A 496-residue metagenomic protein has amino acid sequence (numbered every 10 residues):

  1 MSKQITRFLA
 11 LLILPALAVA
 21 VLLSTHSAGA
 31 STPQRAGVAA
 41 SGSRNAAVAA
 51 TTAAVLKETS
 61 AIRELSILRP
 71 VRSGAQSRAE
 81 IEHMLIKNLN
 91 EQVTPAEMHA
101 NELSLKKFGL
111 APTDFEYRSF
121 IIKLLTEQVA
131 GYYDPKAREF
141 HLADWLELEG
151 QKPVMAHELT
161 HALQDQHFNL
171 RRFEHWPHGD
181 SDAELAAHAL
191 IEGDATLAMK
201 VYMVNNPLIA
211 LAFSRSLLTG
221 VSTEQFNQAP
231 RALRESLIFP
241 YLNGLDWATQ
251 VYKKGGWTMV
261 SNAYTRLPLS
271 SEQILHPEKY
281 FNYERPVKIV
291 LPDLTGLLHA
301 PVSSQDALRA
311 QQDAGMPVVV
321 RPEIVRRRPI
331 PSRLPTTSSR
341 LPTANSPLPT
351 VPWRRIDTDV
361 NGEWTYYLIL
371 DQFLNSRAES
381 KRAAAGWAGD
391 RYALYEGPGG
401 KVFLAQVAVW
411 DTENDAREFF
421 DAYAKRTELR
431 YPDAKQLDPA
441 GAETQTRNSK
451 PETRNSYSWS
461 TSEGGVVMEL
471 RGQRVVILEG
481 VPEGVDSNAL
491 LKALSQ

Functional and structural regions predicted by a protein language model:
M1-Q4, T25-S41, R309-T350, Q436-S458: Intrinsic disorder/low-complexity segments
V55, D165-R215: Post-HExxH zinc-binding segment in Zn-dependent metallohydrolases
L68-N88, H178-D182, S214-E224, R266-L269: Acidic helix-start/capping segments at beta-turn-to-alpha-helix junctions
H83-A96, E116-A137: Catalytic zinc-binding patch centered on the HExxH motif and its immediate surroundings that defines zinc-dependent
F140-A156, A186: Short pre-active-site segment immediately N-terminal to the catalytic Zn-binding motif
V154, E158-Q166: Catalytic glutamate of the conserved HExxH
Q228-G315, P347-K401, V407: Pan-zinc metallopeptidase signature
A388-E443, E452-Q496: C-terminal soluble interaction/assembly domains
